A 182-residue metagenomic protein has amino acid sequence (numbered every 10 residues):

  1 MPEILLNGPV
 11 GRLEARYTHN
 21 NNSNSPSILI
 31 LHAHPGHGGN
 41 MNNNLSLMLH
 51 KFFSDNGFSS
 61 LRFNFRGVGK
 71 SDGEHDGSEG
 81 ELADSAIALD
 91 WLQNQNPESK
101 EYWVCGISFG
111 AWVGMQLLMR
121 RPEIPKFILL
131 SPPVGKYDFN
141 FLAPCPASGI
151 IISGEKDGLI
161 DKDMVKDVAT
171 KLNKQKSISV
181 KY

Functional and structural regions predicted by a protein language model:
L6-N96: Serine-hydrolase catalytic machinery in alpha/beta-hydrolase-like enzymes
A33-H34, L129-Y137, G154: Active-site nucleophile loop of the alpha/beta-hydrolase fold
C105-G114: Gly/Ala-rich beta-loop-alpha elbow adjacent to hydrolase catalytic centers
V113-L117, D138: Hydrolases whose catalytic domains are alpha/beta-hydrolase-1, hotdog thioesterase, or metallo-beta-lactamase-like
C145-S153, D157: Short beta-strand/loop motif that positions the catalytic acidic residue of the alpha/beta-hydrolase fold
G158-M164: Conserved alpha/beta-hydrolase "acid-adjacent" motif
K171-Y182: Catalytic histidine neighborhood in serine/cysteine hydrolases with alpha/beta-hydrolase-type architecture
